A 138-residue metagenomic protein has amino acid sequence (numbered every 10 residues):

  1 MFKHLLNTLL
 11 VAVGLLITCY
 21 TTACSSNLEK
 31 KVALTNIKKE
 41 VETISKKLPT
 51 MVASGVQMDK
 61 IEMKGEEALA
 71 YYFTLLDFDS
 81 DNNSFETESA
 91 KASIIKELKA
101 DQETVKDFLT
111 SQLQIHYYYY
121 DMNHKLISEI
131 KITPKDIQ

Functional and structural regions predicted by a protein language model:
F2-L10: Bacterial N-terminal signal peptides that target proteins for export
L10-T18: Hydrophobic helical h-region of N-terminal Sec-dependent signal peptides in bacterial secretory/periplasmic proteins
C19-A23: C-terminal motif of bacterial Sec signal peptides marking the signal peptidase cleavage site
S25-K64: N-proximal, solvent-exposed amphipathic alpha-helical segments enriched in charged/polar residues
S54-K106: Mature extracytoplasmic domains of secretory-pathway proteins
E66, L76-F78, Y120-N123, K135: Solvent-exposed coil/turn segments that connect beta secondary-structure elements in extracytoplasmic/periplasmic
L98-S128: A short amphipathic beta-strand at an alpha->beta junction
L126-Q138: Short, low-complexity, Pro/Ser/Thr/Gly-rich segments in the mature regions of secreted, periplasmic
